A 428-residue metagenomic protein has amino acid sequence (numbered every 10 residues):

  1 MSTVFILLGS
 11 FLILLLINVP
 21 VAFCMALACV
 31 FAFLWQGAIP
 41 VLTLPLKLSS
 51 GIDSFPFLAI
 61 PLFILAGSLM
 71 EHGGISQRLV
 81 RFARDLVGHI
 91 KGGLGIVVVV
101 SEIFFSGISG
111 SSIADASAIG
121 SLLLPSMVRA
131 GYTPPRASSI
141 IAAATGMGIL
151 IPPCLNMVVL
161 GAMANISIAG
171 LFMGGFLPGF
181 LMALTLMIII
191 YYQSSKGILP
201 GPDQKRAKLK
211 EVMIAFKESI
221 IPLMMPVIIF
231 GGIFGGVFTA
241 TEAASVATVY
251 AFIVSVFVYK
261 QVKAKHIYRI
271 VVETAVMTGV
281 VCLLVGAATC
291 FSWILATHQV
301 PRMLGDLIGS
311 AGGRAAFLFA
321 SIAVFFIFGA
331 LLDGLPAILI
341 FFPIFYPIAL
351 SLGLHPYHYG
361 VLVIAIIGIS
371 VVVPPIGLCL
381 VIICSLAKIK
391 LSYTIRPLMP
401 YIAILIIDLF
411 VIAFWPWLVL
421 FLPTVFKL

Functional and structural regions predicted by a protein language model:
M1-L428: Alpha-helical transmembrane segments of multi-pass membrane transport proteins
